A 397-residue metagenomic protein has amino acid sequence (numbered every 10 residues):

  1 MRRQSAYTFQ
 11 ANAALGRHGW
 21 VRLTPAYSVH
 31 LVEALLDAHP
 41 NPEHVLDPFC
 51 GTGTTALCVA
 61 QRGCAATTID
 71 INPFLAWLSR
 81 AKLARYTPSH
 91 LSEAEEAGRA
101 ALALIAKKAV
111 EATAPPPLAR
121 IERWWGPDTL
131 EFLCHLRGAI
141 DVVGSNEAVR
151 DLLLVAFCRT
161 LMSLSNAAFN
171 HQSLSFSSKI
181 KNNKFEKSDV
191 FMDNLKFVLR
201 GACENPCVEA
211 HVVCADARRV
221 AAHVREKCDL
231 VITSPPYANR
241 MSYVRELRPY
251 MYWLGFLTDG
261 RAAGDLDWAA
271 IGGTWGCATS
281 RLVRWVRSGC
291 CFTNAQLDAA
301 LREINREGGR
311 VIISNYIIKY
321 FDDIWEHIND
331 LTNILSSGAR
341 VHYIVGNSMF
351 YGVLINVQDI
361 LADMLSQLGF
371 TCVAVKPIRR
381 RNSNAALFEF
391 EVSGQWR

Functional and structural regions predicted by a protein language model:
M1-N41: S-adenosyl-L-methionine
G19-L23, P116-P127, L247, I313-D322 (+1 more regions): Acceptor-substrate binding/catalytic loop of class I
S28, L35-L104, D193-E204, E209-H223 (+3 more regions): Conserved S-adenosyl-L-methionine
P88-V143: PRPP-dependent phosphoribosyltransferase catalytic core
L130-T233, A238-R245: SAM-dependent nucleic-acid methyltransferase catalytic core
A238-D330: SAM-dependent methyltransferase catalytic-core segment centered on the flexible catalytic loop and adjoining short
W325-S337, L365: A short glycine-rich, Lys/Arg-flanked "PGG" loop and its adjoining helix->strand segment in the class I
S336, L368, N384-R397: Core SAM-dependent methyltransferase catalytic element
